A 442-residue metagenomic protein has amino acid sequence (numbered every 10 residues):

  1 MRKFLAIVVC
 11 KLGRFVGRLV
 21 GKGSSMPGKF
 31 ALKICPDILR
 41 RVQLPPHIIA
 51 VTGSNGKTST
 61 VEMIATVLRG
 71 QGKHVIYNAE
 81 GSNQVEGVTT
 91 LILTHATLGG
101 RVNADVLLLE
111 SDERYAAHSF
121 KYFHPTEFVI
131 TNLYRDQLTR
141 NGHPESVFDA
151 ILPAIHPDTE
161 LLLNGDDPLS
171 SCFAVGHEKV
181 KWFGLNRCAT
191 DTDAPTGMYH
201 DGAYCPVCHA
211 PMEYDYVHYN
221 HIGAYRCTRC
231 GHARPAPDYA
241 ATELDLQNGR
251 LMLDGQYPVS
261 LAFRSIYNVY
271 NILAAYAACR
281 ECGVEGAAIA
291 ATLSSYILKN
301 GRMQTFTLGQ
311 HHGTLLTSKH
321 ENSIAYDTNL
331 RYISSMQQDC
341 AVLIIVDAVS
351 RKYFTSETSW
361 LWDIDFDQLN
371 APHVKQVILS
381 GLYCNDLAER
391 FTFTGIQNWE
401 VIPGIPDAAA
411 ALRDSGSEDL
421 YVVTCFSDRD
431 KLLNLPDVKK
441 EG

Functional and structural regions predicted by a protein language model:
M1-G13, G17, G21-S24, G202 (+6 more regions): ATP-dependent carboxylate-amine ligase
R2-G184, A189-Y204: Phosphate-binding loop of NTP-binding sites
V42, L152-H156, F173-V175, L251-L253 (+3 more regions): Alpha-helix C-terminal capping segments
S54, S82-N83, I266, G283 (+2 more regions): Short, surface-exposed acidic/glycine-rich loop or hinge patches that mediate macromolecular interfaces
I64, L68, V88-I92, I272-C282 (+1 more regions): Buried hydrophobic packing segments
E80, F263-Y267, L369: Short alpha-helix boundary/capping segments
H118-S119, T139-R140, C172-A174, T192 (+6 more regions): Short glycine-/acidic-enriched loop or helix-start segments at secondary-structure transitions that form or flank
G184-I324: Adenine nucleotide phosphate-binding catalytic loops in nucleotide-utilizing enzymes
